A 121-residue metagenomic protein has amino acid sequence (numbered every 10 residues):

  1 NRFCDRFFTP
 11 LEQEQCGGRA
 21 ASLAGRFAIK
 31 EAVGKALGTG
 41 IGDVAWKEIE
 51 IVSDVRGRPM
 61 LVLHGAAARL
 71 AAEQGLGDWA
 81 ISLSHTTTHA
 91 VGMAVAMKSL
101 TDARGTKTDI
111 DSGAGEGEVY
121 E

Functional and structural regions predicted by a protein language model:
N1-E121: Core catalytic alpha/beta fold that binds nucleotide/phospho-ligands
